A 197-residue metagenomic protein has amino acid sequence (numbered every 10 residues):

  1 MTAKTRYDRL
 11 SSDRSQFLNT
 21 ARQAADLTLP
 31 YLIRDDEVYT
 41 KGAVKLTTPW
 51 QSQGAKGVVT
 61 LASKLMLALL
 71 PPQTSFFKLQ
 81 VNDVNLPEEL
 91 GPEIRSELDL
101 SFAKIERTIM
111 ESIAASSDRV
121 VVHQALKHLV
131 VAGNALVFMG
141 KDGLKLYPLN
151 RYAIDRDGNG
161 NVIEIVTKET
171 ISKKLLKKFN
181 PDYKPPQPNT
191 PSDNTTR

Functional and structural regions predicted by a protein language model:
M1-N194: Extended, helix-rich architectural segments
R197: Catalytic nucleotidyl-transfer cores of nucleotide-processing enzymes
